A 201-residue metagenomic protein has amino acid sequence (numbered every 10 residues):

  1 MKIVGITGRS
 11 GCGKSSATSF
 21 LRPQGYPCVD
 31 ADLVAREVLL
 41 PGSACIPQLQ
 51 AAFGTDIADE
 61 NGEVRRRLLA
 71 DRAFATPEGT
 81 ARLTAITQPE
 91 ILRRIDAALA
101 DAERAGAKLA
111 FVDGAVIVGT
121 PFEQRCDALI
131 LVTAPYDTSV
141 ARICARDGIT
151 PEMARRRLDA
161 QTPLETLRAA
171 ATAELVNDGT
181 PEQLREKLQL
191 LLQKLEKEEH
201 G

Functional and structural regions predicted by a protein language model:
I6: Hydrophobic anchor at the beta1->P-loop junction of P-loop NTPases
R9, L21: P-loop (Walker A) phosphate-binding loop of NTP-binding proteins
C12: ATP-binding Walker
S15: Walker A/P-loop
L33-K108: ATP-dependent small-molecule kinase phosphotransfer cores that center on conserved nucleotide phosphate-binding segments
R94-I95, Q124-R125, A145, I149-L195: Small-molecule kinase domains that catalyze NTP-dependent phosphoryl transfer to phosphate-bearing small molecules
D96-R104, L109-A145: ATP-dependent NMP and nucleoside kinases share a basic, alpha-helical "lid"
